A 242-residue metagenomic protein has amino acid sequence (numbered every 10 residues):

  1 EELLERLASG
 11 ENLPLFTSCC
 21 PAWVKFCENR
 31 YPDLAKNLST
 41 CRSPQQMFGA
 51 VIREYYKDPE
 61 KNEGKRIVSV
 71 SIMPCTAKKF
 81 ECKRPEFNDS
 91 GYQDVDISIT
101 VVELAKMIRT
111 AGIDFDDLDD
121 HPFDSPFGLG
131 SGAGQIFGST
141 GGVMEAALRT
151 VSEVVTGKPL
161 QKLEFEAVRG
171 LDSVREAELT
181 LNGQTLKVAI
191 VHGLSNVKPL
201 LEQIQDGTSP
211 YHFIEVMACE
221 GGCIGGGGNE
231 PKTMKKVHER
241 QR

Functional and structural regions predicted by a protein language model:
E1-R242: Iron-sulfur-associated redox domains of electron-transfer enzymes in respiratory and anaerobic energy metabolism
